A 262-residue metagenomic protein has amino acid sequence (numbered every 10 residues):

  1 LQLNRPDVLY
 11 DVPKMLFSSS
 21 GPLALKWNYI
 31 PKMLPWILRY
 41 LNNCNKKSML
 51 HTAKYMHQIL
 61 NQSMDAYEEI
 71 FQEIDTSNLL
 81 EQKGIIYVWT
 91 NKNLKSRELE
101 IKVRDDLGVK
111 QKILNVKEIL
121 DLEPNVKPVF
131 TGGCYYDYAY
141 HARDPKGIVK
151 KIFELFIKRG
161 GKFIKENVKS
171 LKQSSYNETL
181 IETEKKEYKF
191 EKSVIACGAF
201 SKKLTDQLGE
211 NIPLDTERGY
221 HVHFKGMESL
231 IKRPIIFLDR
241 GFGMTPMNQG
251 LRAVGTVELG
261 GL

Functional and structural regions predicted by a protein language model:
L1-N42, S170-E178, E187-L262: Active-site substrate-recognition segment that forms the wall of the catalytic cavity or substrate channel
L1-V116: Dinucleotide-binding Rossmann-like beta1-alpha1 core, especially the glycine-rich loop that anchors the ADP
I86-T90, D105, Y136-A139, E258-G261: Short beta-strand and adjoining strand-loop segment in the mid-core of the Rossmann-like NAD(P)-dependent dehydrogenase
K95-L107, I119, V126-K192: Helical element adjacent to the flavin cofactor pocket in flavoenzyme catalytic cores
K110-K112, K162, N211: Conserved beta-strand segments of alpha/beta enzyme cores
L114-I119, E166, M247, T256: Conserved beta-strand termini and adjacent loop/short-helix elements that scaffold enzyme active sites in alpha/beta
D121-N125, R240-G243: Short beta-strand/turn micro-motifs at beta-sheet edges
